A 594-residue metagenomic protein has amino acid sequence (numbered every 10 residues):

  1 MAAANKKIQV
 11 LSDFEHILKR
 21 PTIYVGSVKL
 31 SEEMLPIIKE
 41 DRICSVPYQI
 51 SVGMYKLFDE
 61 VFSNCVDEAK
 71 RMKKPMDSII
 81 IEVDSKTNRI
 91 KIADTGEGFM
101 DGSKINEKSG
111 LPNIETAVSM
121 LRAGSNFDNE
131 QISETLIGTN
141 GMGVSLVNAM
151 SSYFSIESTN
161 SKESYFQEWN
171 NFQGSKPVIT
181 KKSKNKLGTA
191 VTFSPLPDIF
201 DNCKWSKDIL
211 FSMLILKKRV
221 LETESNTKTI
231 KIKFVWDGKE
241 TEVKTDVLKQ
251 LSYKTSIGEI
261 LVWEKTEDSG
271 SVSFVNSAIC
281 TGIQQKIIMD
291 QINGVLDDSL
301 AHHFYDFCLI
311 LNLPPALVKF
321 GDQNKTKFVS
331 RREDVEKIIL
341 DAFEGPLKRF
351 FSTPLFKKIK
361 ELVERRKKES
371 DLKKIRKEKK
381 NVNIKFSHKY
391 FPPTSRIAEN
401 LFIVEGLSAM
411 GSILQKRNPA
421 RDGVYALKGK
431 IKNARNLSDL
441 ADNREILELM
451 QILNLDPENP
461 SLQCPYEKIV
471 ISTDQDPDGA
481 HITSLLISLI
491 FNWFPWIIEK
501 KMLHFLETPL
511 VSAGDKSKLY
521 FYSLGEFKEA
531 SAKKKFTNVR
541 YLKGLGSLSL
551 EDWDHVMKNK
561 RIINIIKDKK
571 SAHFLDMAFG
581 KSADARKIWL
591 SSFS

Functional and structural regions predicted by a protein language model:
M1-S594: Conserved phosphate-chemistry cores used by DNA topoisomerases
